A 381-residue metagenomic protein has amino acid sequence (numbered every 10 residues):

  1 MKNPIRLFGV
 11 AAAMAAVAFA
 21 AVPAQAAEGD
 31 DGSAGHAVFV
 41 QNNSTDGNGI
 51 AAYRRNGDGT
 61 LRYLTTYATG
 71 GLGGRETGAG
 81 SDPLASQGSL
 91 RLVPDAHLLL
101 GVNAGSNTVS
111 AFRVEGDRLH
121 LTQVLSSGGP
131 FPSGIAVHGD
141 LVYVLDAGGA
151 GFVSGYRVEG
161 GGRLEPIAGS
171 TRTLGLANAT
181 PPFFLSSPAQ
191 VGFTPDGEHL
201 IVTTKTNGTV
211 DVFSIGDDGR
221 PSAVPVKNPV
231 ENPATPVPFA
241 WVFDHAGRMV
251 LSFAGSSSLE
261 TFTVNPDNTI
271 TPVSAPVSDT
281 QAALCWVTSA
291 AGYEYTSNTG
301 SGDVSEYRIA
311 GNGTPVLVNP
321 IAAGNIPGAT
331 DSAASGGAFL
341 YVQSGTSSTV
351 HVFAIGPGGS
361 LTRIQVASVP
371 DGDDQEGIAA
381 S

Functional and structural regions predicted by a protein language model:
M1-A27: Secretory targeting and sorting signals
A18-H36, N43, G219: C-terminal region of N-terminal signal peptides and the immediate post-cleavage residues of exported proteins
D30-S33, G71-D95, S127-L141, T173-H199 (+4 more regions): Beta-rich, blade/repeat-based domains predominating in secreted/periplasmic proteins but also intracellular
A37-Q41, L98-L100, L141-L145, H199-V202 (+3 more regions): Conserved beta-propeller blade signature
N43-T45, R55, A104, A147-G149 (+11 more regions): Short loop/turn segments immediately following the C-termini of beta-strands
Y53-L61, A111-R118, G155-E165, V212-S222 (+3 more regions): Short loop/turn segments immediately following beta-strands, especially the blade-tip and inter-blade linker loops
R62-G71, H120-S126, L164-L176, S222-E231 (+3 more regions): Beta-propeller fold detector
G345-S381: Blade-level signature of beta-propeller repeat domains, shared across WD40, Kelch, NHL, RCC1 and BNR/Asp-box propellers
